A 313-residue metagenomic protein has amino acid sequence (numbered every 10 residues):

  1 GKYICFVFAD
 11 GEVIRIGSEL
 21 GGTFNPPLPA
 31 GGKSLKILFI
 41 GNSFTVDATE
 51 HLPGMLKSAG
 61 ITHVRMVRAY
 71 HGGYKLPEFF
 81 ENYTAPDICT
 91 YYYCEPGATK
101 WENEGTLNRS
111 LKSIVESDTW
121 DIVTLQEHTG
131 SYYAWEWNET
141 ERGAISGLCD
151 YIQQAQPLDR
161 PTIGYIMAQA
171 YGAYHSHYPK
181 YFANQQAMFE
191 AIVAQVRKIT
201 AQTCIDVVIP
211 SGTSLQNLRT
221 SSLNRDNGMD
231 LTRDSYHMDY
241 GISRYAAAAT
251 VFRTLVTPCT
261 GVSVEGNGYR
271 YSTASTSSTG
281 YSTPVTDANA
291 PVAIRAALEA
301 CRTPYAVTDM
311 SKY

Functional and structural regions predicted by a protein language model:
G1, G32-S34, H63, T119-W120 (+1 more regions): A general structural motif
G1-A9: Short, aromatic- and glycine-rich surface loops/edge beta-strands on solvent-exposed regions
V13-G22: Edge beta-strands of extracellular beta-sandwich domains
N25-I61, Y305: N-terminal module-boundary/linker segments of secreted carbohydrate-active enzymes
L38-I40, A69, I166: Short hydrophobic segments within beta-strands
D47-R142: Conserved SGNH/GDSL esterase-like catalytic core that processes O-acyl groups on lipids and polysaccharides
N108-Y240, R253: Alpha-helical cap/lid subdomain in secreted, periplasmic, or secretory-pathway luminal O-acyl-processing enzymes
D230-L231, S235-Y313: Conserved catalytic region of serine esterases and O-acyltransferases that act on ester linkages in lipids
